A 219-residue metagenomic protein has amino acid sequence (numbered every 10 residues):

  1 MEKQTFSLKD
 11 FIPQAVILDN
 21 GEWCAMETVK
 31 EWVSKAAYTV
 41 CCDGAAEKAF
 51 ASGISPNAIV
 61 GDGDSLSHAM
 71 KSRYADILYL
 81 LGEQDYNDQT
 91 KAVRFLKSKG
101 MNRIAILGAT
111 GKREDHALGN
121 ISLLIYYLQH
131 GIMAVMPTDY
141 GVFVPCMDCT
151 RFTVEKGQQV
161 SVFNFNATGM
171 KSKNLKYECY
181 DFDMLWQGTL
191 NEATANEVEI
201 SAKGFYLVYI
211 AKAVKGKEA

Functional and structural regions predicted by a protein language model:
M1-K71: N-terminal beta-strand-loop-alpha-helix module at the start of alpha/beta ligand-binding or catalytic domains
L18-G21, T110, A211-K212: Structural motif
D76-L81, M133-V135, S161: A glycine-rich helix N-cap at a beta->alpha junction
I77-G100: Short phosphate-binding loop-to-helix
K91-V93, K99-A117: Internal, conserved structured core segments that host functional sites
D115-I125: Short Gly/Thr/Asp-enriched flexible loops that form oxyanion-binding sites at enzyme active sites
Y126-E155: Class I SAM-dependent methyltransferase SAM-binding "motif I" and its flanking Rossmann-like core
C146-A219: Long, charged alpha-helical interface segments
